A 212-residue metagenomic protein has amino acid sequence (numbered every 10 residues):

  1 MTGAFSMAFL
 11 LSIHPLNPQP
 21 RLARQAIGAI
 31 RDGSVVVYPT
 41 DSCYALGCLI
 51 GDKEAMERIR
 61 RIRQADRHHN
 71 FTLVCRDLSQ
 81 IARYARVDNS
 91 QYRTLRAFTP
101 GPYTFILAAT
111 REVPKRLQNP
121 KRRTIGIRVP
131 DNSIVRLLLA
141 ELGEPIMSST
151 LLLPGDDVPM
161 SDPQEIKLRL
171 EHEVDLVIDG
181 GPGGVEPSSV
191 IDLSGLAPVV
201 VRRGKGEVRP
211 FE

Functional and structural regions predicted by a protein language model:
T2-E212: Active-site-adjacent structural elements in enzyme catalytic cores
